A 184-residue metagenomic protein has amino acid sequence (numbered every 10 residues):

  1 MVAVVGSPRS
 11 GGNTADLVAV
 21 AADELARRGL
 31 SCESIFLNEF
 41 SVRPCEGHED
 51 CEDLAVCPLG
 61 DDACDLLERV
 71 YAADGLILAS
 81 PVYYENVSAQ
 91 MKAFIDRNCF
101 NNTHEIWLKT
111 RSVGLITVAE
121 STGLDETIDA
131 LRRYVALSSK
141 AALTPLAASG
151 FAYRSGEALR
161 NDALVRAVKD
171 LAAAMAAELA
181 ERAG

Functional and structural regions predicted by a protein language model:
M1-H104, L143-T144, S155-G184: N-terminal beta1-alpha1-beta2 submodule of the flavodoxin-like/Rossmannoid cofactor-binding fold
A89, H104-A148: Short, glycine-/small-residue-rich phosphate/pyrophosphate-handling segment
G150-R154: Active-site rim beta-loop-alpha module in soluble metabolic enzymes
